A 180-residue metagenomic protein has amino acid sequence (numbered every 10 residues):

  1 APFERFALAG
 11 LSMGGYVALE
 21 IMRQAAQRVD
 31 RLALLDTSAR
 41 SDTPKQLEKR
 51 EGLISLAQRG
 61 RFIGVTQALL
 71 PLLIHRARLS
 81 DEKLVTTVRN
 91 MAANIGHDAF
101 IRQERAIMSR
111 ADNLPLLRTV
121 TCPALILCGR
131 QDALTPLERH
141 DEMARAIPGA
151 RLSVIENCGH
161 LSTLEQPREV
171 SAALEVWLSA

Functional and structural regions predicted by a protein language model:
A1-A9, G15, E20-A25, A172 (+1 more regions): Active-site loop/oxyanion-hole signature of alpha/beta-hydrolase fold enzymes
A7, D30-A33, R118: Residue in the alpha/beta-hydrolase core beta-strand immediately N-terminal to the catalytic nucleophile
L19-Q67, P71-L73: Flexible "cap/lid" loop of the alpha/beta hydrolase fold
D42-K45, G60-T119: Conserved alpha/beta-hydrolase catalytic His-Asp/Glu region
L69, E104, M143, V170 (+1 more regions): Hydrophobic "lid"/C-terminal helical patch of Rossmann-like NAD(P)-dependent dehydrogenase/epimerase domains
V120, I126-C128, D132: Short beta-strand/loop motif that positions the catalytic acidic residue of the alpha/beta-hydrolase fold
C122, P136-R145: Short alpha-helix in the alpha/beta-hydrolase fold that links the catalytic acid
G149-A180: Catalytic active-site module of serine/aspartate enzymes centered on a nucleophile-bearing elbow/loop
